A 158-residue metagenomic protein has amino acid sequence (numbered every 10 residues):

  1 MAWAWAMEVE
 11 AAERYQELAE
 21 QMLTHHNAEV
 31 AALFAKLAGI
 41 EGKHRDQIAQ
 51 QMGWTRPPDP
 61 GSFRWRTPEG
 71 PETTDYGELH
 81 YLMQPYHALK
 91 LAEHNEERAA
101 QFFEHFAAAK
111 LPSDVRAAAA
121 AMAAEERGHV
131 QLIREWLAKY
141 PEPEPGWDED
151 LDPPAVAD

Functional and structural regions predicted by a protein language model:
M1-D158: Iron-associated oxidoreductase/ferritin-like identity signal
